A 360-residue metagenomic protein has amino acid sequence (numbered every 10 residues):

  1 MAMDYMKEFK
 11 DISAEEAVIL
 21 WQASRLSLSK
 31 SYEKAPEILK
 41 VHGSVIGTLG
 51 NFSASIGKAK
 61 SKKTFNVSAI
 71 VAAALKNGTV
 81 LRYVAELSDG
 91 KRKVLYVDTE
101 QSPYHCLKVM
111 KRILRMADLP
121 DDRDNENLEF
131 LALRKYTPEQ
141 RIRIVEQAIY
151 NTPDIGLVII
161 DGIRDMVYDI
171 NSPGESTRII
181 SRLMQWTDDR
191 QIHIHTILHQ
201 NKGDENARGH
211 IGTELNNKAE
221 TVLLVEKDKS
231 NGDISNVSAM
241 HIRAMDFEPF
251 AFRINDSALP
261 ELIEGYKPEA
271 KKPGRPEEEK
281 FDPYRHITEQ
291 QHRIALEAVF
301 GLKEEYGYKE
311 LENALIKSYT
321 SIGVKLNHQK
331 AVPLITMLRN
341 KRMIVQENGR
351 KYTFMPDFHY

Functional and structural regions predicted by a protein language model:
D4, S88-N171: Conserved inter-motif catalytic segment of the P-loop NTP-binding fold
D4-S13, N151-D154, K229-Y360: C-terminal regions of RecA-like/P-loop NTPase motor modules
E8-I113, P356-Y360: The Walker A/P-loop phosphate-binding site
E33-K40, Q140, G203-N206: Short gly/ser/thr-rich secondary-structure transition/capping motifs
L49, E100-P103, L107, P138-I142 (+2 more regions): Amphipathic alpha-helical transducer elements in NTP-driven molecular machines
A54-K60, F65, G174-L262: Phosphate-binding/switch region of NTP-binding enzymes
A69-I70, H105-I113, I144, A148 (+4 more regions): Alpha-helical scaffold elements adjacent to nucleotide-binding pockets in ATP/GTP-utilizing enzyme cores
